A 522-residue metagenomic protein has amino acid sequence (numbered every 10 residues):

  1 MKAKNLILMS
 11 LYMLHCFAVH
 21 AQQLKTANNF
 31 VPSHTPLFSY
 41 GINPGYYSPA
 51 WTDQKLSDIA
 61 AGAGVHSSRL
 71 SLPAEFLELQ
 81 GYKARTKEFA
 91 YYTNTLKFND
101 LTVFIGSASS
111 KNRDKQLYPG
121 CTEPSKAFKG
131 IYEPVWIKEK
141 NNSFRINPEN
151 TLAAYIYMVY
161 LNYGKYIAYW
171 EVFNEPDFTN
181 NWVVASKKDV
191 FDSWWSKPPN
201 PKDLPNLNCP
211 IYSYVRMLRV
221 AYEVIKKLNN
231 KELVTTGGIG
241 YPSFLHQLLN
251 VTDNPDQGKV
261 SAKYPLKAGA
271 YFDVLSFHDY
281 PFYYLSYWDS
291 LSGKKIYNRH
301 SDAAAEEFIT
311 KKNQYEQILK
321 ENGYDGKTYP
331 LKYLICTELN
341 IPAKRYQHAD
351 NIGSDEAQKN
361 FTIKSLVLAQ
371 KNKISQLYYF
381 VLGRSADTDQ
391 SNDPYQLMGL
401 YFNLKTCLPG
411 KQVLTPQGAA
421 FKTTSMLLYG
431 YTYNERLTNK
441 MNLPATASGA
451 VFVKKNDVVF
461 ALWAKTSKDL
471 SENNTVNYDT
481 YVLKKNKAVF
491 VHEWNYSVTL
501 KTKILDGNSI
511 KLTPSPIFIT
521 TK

Functional and structural regions predicted by a protein language model:
Q22-S71: Boundary/entry segment of secreted carbohydrate-active catalytic domains
Q54-I167, D192, S196-G237: Aromatic-lined substrate-binding rim segments of carbohydrate-active enzymes
K111-E139, V172-P201, F244-V260, F272 (+1 more regions): Aromatic- and acidic-residue-enriched segments that line the glycan-binding/catalytic groove of carbohydrate-active
I156-N208, T235-G240, A270-S286, P330-L339: Active-site groove signature of glycoside hydrolases
I211-F361, N372: Noncatalytic carbohydrate-binding groove/subsite architecture in carbohydrate-active enzymes
R345-K422, L437-N442: Aromatic/acidic polysaccharide-binding cleft in carbohydrate-active enzymes
K440-K487: Carbohydrate-binding surface patches
L500-K522: C-terminal beta-strand-rich structural cap/linker in extracellular carbohydrate-active enzymes
